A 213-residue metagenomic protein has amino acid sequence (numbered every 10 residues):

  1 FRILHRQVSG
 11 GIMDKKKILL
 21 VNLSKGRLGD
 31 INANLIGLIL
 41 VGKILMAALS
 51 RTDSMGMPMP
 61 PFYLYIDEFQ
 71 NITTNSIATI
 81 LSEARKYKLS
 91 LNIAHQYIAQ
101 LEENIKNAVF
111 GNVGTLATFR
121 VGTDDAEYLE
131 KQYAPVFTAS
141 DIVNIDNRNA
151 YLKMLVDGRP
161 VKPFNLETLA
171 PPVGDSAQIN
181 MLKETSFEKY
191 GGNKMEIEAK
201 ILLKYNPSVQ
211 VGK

Functional and structural regions predicted by a protein language model:
F1-L89, I142-D146, L152-P160: P-loop NTPase motor domains
I18, D141-K213: Conserved P-loop NTPase motor module
L23, V121, T168: Active-site donor-binding loop signature of nucleotide-sugar glycosyltransferases
R27-D30, N71-T74, A99-E102, D125-A126 (+2 more regions): Flexible loop/turn segments at secondary-structure boundaries
N32-L40, I44, Y65, T73-S76 (+8 more regions): Helical mechanochemical/support elements of P-loop NTPase systems and associated helical scaffolds
E68, R120, A170: Conserved residues at beta->alpha junctions
I80-V161: Conserved ATP-driven motor cores of ASCE-family P-loop NTPases powering translocation/secretion/packaging/pilus
